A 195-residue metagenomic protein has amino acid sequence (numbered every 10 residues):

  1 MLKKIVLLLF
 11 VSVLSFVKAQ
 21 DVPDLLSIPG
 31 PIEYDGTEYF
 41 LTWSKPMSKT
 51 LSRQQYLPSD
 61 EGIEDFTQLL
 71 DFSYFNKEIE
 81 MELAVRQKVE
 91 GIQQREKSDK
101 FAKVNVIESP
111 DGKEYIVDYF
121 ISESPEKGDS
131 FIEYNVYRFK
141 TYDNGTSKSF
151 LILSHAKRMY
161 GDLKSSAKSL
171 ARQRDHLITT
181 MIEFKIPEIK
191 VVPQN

Functional and structural regions predicted by a protein language model:
K4-L14: Sec-dependent N-terminal signal peptides
S15-A19: Sec/Tat signal peptide C-region and signal peptidase I cleavage site
Q20-E38: Short N-terminal segments immediately surrounding and downstream of signal-peptide cleavage
T37-K77: Secretory pathway targeting signatures of secreted, lumenal, and periplasmic proteins
Y56-P58, A102-I107, I132-D143: Hydrophobic/aromatic beta-strand elements that line small-molecule binding cavities or substrate pockets in beta-rich
F66-V106: Mid-chain, structured segments of secreted extracytoplasmic proteins
D111-D118: Short, hydrophobic/aromatic-rich segments at coil-to-beta transitions
D118-Q194: Short, well-structured beta-strand
